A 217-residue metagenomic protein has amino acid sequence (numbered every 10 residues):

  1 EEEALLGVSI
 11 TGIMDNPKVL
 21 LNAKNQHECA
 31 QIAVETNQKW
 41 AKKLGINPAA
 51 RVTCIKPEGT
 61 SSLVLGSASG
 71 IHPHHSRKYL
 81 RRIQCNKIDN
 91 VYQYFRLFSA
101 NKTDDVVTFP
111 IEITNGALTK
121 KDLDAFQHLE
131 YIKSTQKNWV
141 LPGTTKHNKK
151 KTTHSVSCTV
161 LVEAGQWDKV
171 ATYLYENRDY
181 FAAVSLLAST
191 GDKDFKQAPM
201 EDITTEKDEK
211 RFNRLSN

Functional and structural regions predicted by a protein language model:
E2, P57, V64-N217: Catalytic alpha/beta core of large soluble enzyme barrels
L5, I10-P57: Internal maturation/activation junctions in enzymes
A50, L63-V64: Short capping micro-motif at the N-terminus of alpha-helices
